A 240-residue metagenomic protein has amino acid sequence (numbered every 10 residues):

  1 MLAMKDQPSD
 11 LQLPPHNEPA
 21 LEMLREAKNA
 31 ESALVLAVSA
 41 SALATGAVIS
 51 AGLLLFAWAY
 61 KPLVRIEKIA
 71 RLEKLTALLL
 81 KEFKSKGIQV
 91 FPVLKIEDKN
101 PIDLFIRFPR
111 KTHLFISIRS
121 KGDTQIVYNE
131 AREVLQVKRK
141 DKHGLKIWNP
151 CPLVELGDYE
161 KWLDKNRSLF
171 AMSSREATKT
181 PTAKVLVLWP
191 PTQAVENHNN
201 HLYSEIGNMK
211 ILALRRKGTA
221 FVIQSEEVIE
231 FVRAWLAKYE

Functional and structural regions predicted by a protein language model:
M1-N100, R107-T112, Q125-V127, V134-E240: Surface-exposed interaction regions that form or flank ligand-binding interfaces
T112-I118: Folded, non-transmembrane soluble domains that reside on the lumenal/extracytoplasmic side of membranes
R119-D123: Short glycine-enriched loops at secondary-structure junctions
